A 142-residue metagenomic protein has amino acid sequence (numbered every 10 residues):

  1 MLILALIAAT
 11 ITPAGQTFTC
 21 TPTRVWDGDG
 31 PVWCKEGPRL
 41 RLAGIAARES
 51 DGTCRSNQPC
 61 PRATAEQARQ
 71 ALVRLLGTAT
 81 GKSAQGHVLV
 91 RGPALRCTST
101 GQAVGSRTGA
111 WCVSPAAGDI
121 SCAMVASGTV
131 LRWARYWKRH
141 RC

Functional and structural regions predicted by a protein language model:
L2-C142: Small beta-barrel nucleic-acid-binding modules, primarily SNase/OB-fold domains and secondarily Tudor-like barrels
